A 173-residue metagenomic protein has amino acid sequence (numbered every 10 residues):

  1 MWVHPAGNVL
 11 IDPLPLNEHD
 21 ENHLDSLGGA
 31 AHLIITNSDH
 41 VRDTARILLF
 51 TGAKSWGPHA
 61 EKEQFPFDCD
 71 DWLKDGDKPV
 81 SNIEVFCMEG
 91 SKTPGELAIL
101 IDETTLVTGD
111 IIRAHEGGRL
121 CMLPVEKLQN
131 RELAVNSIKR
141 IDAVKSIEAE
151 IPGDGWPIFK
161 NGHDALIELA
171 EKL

Functional and structural regions predicted by a protein language model:
W2-P15, S26-A30, G57, Q64-F65 (+4 more regions): Metallo-beta-lactamase
N8-L10, L16, E84, M88-L173: Metallo-beta-lactamase
P15-P58: Active-site metal-binding motif and surrounding structural segment of the metallo-beta-lactamase
S38-V41, P79, T93: Alpha-helix initiation and capping sites
V41, K62-F65: Short gly/pro/ser/thr-enriched loop/turn and capping motifs at secondary-structure boundaries
R46, F67-D70, G162-H163: Short secondary-structure transition/capping segments
F50-K54, W72-G76, E168-L169: Short, hinge-like loop/turn segments at secondary-structure boundaries
